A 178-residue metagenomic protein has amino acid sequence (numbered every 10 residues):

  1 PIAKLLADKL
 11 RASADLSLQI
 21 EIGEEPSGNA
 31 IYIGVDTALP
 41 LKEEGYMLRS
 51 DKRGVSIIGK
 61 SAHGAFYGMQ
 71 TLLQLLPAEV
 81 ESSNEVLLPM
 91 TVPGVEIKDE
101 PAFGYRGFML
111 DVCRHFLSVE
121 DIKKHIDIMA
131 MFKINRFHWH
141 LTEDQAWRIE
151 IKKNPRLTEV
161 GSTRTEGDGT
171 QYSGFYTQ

Functional and structural regions predicted by a protein language model:
P1, S56-I58, D111-H115, Q171: Second-shell loop/turn segments in exported
P1-F103: Contiguous, structured surface segment used for ligand recognition
G28, Y105, I134-R136: A general structural motif
A65, I122, T177-Q178: Aromatic/hydrophobic pocket-lining residues that form the small-molecule binding cavity in soluble enzyme cores
P101, D144-Q178: Aromatic- and acidic-residue-enriched carbohydrate-binding clefts of CAZyme catalytic domains
D111-D144: A conserved hydrophobic secondary-structure block that centers on an alpha-helix together with its immediately flanking
